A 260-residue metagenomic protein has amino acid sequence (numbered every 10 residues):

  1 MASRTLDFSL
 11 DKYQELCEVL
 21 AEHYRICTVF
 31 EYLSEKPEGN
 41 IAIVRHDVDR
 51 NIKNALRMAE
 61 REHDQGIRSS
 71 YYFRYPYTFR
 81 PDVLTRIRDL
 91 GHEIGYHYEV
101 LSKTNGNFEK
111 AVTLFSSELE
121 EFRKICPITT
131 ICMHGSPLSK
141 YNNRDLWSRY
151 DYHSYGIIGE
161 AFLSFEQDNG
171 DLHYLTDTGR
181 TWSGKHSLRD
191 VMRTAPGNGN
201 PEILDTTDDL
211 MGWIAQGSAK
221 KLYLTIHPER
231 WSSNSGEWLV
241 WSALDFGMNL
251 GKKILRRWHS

Functional and structural regions predicted by a protein language model:
M1-R45, D49-S70, L84-L90, L101 (+1 more regions): Terminal accessory/targeting
R74-Y77, E99-S102: Short, acidic/turn-prone active-site loops that include or flank metal/cofactor- and phosphate-binding residues
F79-D82: Active-site-adjacent beta->alpha loops and helix N-cap segments on the catalytic face of soluble alpha/beta enzymes
E93: Short glycine/serine/threonine-biased micro-segments
